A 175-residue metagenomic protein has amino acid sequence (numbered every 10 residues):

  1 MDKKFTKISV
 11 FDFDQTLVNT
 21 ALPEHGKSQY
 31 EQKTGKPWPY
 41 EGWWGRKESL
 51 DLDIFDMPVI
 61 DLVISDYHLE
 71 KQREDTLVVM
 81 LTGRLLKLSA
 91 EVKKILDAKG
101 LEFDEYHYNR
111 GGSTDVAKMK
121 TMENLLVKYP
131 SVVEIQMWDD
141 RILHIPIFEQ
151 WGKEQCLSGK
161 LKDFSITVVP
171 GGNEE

Functional and structural regions predicted by a protein language model:
D2-D115: Alpha-helical substrate-recognition element adjacent to the catalytic core
K3-I8, E74-L77, L85-E175: C-terminal cap/substrate-recognition subdomain and adjoining C-terminal extension of metal-dependent phosphatase-like
